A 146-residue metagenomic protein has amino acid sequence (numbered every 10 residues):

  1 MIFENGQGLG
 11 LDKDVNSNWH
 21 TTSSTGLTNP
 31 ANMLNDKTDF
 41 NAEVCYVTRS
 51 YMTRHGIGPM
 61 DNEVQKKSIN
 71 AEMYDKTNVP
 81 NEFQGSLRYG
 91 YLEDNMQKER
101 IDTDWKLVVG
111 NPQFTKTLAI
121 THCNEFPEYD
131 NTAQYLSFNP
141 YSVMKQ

Functional and structural regions predicted by a protein language model:
M1-Q146: Non-transmembrane, aqueous-exposed alpha-helical and coiled segments at domain scale
